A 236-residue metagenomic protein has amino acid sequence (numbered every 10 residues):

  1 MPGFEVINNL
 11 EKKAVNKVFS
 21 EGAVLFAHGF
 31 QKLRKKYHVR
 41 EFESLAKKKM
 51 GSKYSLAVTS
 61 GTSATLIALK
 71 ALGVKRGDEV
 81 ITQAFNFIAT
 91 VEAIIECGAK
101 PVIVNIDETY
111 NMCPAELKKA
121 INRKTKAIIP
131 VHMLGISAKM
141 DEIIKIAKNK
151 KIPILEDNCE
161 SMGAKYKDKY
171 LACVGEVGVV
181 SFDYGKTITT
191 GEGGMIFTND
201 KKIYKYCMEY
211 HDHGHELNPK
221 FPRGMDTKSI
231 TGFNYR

Functional and structural regions predicted by a protein language model:
M1-A71, K75, E96-C97, D141 (+1 more regions): Conserved PLP-binding active-site segment in aminotransferase class I/II-type PLP enzymes
G29-F30, R34, S161-K167, V174-R236: Active-site region of PLP-dependent enzymes
K35-V39, G61-T65, F87, Y110 (+2 more regions): Conserved donor sugar-nucleotide recognition element shared by glycan-biosynthetic enzymes
M50, K75, R123, A172-C173: Structured loop/turn residues at beta-strand edges in well-structured enzyme cores
K53-S55, D78-E79, P153, G193: Short active-site oxyanion
K70-N158, K165: PLP-dependent aminotransferase-like
